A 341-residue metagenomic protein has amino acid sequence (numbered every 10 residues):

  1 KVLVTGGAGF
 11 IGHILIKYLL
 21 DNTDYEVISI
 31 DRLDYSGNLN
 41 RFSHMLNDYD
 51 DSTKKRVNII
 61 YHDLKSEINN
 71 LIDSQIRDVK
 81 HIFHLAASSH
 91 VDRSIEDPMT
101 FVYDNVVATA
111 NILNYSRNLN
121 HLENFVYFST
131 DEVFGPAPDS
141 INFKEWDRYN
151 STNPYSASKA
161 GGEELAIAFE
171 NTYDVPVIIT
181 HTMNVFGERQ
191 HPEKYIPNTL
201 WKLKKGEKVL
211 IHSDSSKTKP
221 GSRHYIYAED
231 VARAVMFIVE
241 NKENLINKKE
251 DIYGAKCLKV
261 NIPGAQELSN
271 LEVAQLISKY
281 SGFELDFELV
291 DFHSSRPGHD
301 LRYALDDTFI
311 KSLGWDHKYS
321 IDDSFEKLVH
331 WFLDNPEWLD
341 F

Functional and structural regions predicted by a protein language model:
K1-V185, K327, D334-W338: N-terminal Rossmann-like NAD(P)+-binding domain of SDR-like oxidoreductases, especially those catalyzing
N22, K55-N58, H62, N111 (+1 more regions): C-terminal substrate-binding subdomain of Rossmann-fold SDR/epimerase-dehydratase oxidoreductases
R32-L33, N184-G187, G264, H293-S295: Short histidine/acidic/glycine/proline-rich micro-motifs that form metal- and phosphate-coordinating active-site loops
I112, A166, T199, F309-I310: Structural element of the ATP-grasp superfamily
P136-P138, E188-Q190, K194, F309: Short beta-loop-alpha junction of Rossmann-like oxidoreductase domains
I141, P192-L200, I277: A glycine/serine/threonine-rich, flexible loop-to-helix segment that serves as the NAD(P) cofactor-binding "lid"
S151-S158, E188, P192-I196, H224-A228: The catalytic Tyr-centered alpha-helix of NAD(P)H-dependent dehydrogenases
G161, L165, F169, T199 (+2 more regions): Hydrophobic alpha-helix immediately C-terminal to the catalytic Tyr-X-X-X-Lys motif of short-chain
